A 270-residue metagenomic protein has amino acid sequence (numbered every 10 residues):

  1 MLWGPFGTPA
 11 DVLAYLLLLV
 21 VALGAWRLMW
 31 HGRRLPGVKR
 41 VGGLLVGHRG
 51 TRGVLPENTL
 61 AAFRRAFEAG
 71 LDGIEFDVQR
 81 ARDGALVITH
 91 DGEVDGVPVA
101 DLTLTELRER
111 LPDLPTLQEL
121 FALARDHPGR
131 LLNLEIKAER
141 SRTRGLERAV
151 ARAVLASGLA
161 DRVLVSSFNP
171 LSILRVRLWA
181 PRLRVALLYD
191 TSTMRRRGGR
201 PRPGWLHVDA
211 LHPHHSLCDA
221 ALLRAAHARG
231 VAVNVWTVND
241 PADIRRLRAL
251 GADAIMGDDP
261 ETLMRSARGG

Functional and structural regions predicted by a protein language model:
L2-L13, W26, W30-H31, L114 (+1 more regions): C-terminal active-site rim and adjoining tail of enzyme catalytic domains
L2-P36, G43, D83-A85, H90-T191 (+3 more regions): Metal-dependent phosphodiesterase/phospholipase catalytic core, i.e., the His/Asp/Glu-rich active-site region
M29-L55, L60-A61, A69: N-terminal signal-anchor transmembrane helix
G47-E57, R108-P112, A186-T193, N234: Active-site mouth loops of central-metabolism enzymes
T51, V78-R80, A138-R140, L171-S172 (+4 more regions): Active-site-proximal loop/turn and secondary-structure-junction residues that shape catalytic pockets, frequently
L60, R64, E68, L114-R125 (+11 more regions): Amphipathic, non-transmembrane alpha-helical secondary structure
A62-R80, L206-L211: Catalytic domains of carbohydrate-active enzymes, especially glycoside hydrolases
D72, L131, R184, A232 (+1 more regions): Residue-level detector of anion-binding/catalytic polar loops
